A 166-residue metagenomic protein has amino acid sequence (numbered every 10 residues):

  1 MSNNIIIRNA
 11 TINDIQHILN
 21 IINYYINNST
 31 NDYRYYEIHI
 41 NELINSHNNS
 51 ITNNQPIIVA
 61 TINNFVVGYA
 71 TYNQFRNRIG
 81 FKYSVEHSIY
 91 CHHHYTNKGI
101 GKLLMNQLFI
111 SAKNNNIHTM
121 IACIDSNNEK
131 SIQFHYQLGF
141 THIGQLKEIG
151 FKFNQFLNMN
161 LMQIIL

Functional and structural regions predicted by a protein language model:
I5-N20: A short beta-loop-alpha structural element at the N-terminal edge of CoA-dependent acyl/N-acetyltransferase catalytic
N20-E37, S50: Helix-loop element at the rim of GNAT/NAT acetyltransferase active sites that forms part of the acceptor-substrate
Y35-H94, M105, I165: Acetyl-CoA-dependent GNAT
Q74, I121-I124, Y136, T141-N158: Conserved catalytic-core motifs of GNAT/GCN5-like acyltransferases
I89-H94, K98, I110, S126-N127: Active-site acidic-Proline motif in GNAT/NAT acetyltransferases
N97-I110, Q133-Q137: Conserved acetyl-CoA-binding loop-helix of GNAT-fold acetyltransferases
A112-I124: Conserved GNAT acetyl-CoA-binding A-motif
